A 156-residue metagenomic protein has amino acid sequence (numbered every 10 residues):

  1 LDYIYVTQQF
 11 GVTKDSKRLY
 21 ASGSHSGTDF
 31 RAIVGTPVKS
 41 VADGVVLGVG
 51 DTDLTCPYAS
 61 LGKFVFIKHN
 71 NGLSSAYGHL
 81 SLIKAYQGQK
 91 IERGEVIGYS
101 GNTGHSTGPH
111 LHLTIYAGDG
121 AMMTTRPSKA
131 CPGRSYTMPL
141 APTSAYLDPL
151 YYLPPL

Functional and structural regions predicted by a protein language model:
Y5-S40, D51: Short glycine/threonine/proline-enriched tight-turn/helix- or strand-capping micro-motif at secondary-structure
V6, F30, G44, G94 (+2 more regions): Terminal peptide-recognition signature
G11, G35, D51, N70-G72 (+3 more regions): Solvent-exposed coil/turn segments that connect beta secondary-structure elements in extracytoplasmic/periplasmic
G23-S26, S40-K84, G108-A117: Zn2+-dependent peptidoglycan hydrolase active-site motif and core
D29, F66, A76, Y99 (+1 more regions): Conserved beta-strand positions that form and line the central face of beta-propeller blades
V38-S40, G44-V46, G50, G88-S100: A structural signal for short beta-strand/turn segments enriched in small hydrophobics and glycine
T52, L80, N102-T103, S128: Residue-level structural signal for beta-strand termini and adjacent loop
Y86-E95, T114-L156: Acidic, glycine-rich catalytic/binding loops that coordinate metals and/or anionic ligands
